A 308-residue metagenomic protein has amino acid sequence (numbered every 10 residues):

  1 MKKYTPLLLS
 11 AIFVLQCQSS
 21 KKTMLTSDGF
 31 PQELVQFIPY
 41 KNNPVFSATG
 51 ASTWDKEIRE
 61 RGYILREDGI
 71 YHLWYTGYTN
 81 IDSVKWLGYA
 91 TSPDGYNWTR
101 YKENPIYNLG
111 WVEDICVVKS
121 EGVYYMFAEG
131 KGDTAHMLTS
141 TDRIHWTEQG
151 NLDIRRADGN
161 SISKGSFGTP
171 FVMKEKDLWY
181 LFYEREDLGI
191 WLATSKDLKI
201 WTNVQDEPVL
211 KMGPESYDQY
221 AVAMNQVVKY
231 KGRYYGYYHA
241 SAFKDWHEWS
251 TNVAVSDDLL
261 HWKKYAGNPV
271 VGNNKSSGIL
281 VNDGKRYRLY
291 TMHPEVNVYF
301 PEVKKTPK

Functional and structural regions predicted by a protein language model:
M1-Y4: Positively charged n-region of N-terminal signal peptides that target proteins for export
L7-V14: Bacterial N-terminal signal peptides
C17-K308: Carbohydrate-active catalytic/glycan-binding domains of CAZyme proteins, especially the secreted or lumenal ectodomains
